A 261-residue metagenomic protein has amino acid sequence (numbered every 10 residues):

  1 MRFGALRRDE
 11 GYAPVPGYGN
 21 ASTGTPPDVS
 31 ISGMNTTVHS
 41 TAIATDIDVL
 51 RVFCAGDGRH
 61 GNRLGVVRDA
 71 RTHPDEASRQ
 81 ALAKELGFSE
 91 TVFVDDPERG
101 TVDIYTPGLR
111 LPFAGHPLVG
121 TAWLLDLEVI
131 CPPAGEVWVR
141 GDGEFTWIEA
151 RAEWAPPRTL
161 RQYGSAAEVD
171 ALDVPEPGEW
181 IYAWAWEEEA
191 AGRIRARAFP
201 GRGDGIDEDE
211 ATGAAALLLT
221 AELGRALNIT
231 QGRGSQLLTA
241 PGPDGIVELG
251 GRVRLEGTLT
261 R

Functional and structural regions predicted by a protein language model:
M1-T37: N-terminal amphipathic/basic-hydrophobic helices that include classical n-h-c signal peptides and signal-anchor
T25-R261: Active-site proximal loop and beta-alpha junction motif in alpha/beta enzyme cores
